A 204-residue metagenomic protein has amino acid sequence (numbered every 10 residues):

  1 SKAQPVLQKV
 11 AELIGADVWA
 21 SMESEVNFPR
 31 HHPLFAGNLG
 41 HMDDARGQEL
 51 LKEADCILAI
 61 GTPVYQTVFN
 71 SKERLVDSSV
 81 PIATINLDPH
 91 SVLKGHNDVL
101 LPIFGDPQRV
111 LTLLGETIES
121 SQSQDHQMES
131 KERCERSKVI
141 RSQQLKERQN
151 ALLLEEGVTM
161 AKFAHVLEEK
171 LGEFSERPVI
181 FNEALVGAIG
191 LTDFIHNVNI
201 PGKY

Functional and structural regions predicted by a protein language model:
S1, F28-N38, I57-A59, K146-L154 (+1 more regions): Short, basic, glycine/proline-bearing loop/turn elements
S1, W19-M22, A59-G61, I85 (+1 more regions): Generic beta-strand/beta-sheet core signal
S1-S21, C56: Catalytic alpha/large subunits of respiratory electron-transfer oxidoreductases, centered on bis-MGD molybdoenzymes
A3-K9, F69-E73, V166: A short acidic, amphipathic alpha-helical/loop segment
E12-I14, A20, R30, F194-Y204: Extended hydrophobic/aromatic segments used for targeting, binding, or gating
S24-S137: Glycine-rich, acidic loop regions that bind phosphate or pyrophosphate groups
K138-Y204: Active-site diphosphate/adenylate-binding microenvironment
